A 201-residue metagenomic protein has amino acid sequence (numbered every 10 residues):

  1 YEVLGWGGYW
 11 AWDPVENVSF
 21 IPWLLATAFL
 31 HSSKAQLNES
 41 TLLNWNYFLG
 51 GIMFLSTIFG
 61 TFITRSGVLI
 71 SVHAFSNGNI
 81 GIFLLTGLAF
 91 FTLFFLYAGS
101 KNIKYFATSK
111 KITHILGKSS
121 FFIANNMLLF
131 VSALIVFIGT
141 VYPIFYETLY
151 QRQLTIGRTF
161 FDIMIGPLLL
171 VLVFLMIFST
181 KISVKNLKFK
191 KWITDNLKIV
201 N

Functional and structural regions predicted by a protein language model:
Y1-V15, G67-A74: Interfacial helix-loop-helix junctions of multi-pass membrane proteins
G5-V18, E39-N46, R158, I165: Transmembrane helix-loop boundary segments of multi-pass membrane transporters
P14-I21, S71, F75-N201: Contiguous transmembrane helix-bundle modules in multi-pass membrane proteins
I21-K34: Membrane-interfacial alpha-helical segments at the cytosolic side of multi-pass membrane proteins
L24, L49, S56, I63 (+2 more regions): Hydrophobic residues within membrane-embedded alpha-helical segments of Major Facilitator Superfamily
K34-W45, K185-K190: Membrane-helix interface "capping/anchor" motifs
S40-T57, G117-F130: Interfacial and helix-entry/exit segments of alpha-helical transmembrane bundles in multi-pass inner-membrane proteins
I52-I58, F62-T64, V68-L69, G87-L96: Mobile "lid/hinge" segments at catalytic clefts and subdomain interfaces of large enzymes
